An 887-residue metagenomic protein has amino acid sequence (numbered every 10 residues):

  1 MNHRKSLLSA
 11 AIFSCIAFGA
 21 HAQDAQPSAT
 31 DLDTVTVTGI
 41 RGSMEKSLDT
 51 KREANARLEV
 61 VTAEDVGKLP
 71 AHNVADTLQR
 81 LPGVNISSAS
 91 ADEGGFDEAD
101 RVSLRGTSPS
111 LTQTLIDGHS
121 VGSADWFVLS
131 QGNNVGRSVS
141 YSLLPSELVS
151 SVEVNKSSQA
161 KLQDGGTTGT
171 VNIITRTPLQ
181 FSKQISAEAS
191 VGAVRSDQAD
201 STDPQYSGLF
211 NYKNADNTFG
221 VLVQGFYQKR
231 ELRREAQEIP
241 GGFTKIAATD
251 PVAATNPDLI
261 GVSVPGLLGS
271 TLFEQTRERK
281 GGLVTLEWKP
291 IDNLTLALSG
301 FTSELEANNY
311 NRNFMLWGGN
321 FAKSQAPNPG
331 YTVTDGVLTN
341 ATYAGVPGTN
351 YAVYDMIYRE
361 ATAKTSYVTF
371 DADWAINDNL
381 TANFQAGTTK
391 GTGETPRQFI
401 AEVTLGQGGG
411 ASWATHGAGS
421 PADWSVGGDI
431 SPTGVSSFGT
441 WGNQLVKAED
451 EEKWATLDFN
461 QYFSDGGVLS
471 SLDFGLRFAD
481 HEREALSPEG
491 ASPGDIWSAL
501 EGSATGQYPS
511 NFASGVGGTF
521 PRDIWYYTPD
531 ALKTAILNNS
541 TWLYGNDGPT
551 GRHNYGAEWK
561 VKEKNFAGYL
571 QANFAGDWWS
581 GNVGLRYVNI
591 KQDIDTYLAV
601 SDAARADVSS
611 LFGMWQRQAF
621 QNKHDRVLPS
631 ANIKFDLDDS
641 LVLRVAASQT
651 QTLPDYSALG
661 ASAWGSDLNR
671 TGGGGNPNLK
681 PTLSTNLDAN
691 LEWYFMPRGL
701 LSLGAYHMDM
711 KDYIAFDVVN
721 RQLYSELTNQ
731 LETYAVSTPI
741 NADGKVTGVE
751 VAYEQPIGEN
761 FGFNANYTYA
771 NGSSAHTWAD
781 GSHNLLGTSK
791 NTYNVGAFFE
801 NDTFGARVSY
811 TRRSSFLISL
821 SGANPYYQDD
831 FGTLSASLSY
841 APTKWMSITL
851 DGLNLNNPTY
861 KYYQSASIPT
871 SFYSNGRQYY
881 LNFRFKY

Functional and structural regions predicted by a protein language model:
Q23-G67, A75: Short, acidic, small-residue-rich periplasmic hinge/interaction motif at the N-terminus of Gram-negative outer-membrane
A75-A124, K156: Extracytoplasmic beta-strand/coil segments of soluble accessory domains associated with Gram-negative outer-membrane
S120, E482-E484, Y555-W559, F635 (+5 more regions): Surface-exposed extracellular loop regions of Gram-negative outer-membrane beta-barrel proteins, predominantly
Q131-V139, E147-V154, K161-A253, G266 (+4 more regions): Outer-membrane beta-barrel translocator/receptor signature
T175, G192-A193, T202-K213, L267-N311 (+9 more regions): Outer-membrane beta-barrel transmembrane strands
A363-T365, H553, A557-N565, N622 (+6 more regions): Outer-membrane beta-barrel signature, preferentially recognizing the C-terminal barrel domain of Gram-negative
G442-Q444, A448, T456-N460, S470-D473 (+7 more regions): Conserved C-terminal beta-signal and adjacent last beta-strands/turns of outer-membrane beta-barrel proteins
Y706-M710, F716-R721, S725-S821, N856: Gram-negative outer-membrane beta-barrel transporters
